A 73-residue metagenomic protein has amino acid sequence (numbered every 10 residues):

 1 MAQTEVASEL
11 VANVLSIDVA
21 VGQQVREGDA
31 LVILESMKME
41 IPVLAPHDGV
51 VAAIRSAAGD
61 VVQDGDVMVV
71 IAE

Functional and structural regions predicted by a protein language model:
M1-N13, I33-P46, E73: Short beta-strand-turn/beta-hairpin segments enriched in glycine/proline and small hydrophobics that form edge-strand
S8, D18, A45, R55 (+1 more regions): Short glycine- and Lys/Arg-enriched binding-loop motifs that mark or flank ligand-binding interfaces
S16-A20, Q24, A53-S56: Short histidine-centered loop motifs in beta-beta connectors
V19, A72-E73: Short, highly charged low-complexity linear segments
G22-L31, G59-M68: A structural signal for short beta-strand/turn segments enriched in small hydrophobics and glycine
A52-A53, V69-A72: Short alpha-helical linear motifs
